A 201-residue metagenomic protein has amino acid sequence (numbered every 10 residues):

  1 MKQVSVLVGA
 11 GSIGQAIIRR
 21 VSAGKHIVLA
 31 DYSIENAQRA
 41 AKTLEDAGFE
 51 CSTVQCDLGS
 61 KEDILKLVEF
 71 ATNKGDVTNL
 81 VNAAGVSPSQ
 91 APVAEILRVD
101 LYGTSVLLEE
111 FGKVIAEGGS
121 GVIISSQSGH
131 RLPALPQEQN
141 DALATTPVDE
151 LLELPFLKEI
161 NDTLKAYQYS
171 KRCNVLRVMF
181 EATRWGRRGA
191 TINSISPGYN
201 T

Functional and structural regions predicted by a protein language model:
M1-V28: Canonical Rossmann dinucleotide-binding motif of NAD(H)/NADP(H)-dependent dehydrogenases/reductases, specifically
G24-R39: Conserved glycine-rich Rossmann-like NAD(P)H-binding loop of the short-chain dehydrogenase/reductase
L44-E62: Rossmann-fold cofactor-recognition segment
F49-E50, F70-N82, S89-Q90, A116-G119 (+1 more regions): A glycine-rich helix->loop->beta "capping" turn within Rossmann-like NAD(P)(H)-dependent oxidoreductase domains
G59-G75: Conserved Rossmann-fold cofactor-binding substructure of NAD(P)-dependent oxidoreductases
L67, V81, L107-E117, N174-V178: Hydrophobic positions on the long internal alpha-helix of Rossmann-like NAD(P)-dependent oxidoreductase domains
S87-Q90, E117-G189, P197-T201: Catalytic loop of short-chain dehydrogenase/reductase
